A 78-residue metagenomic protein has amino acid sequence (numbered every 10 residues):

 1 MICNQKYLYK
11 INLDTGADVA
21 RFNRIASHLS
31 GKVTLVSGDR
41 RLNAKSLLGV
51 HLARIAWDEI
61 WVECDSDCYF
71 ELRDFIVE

Functional and structural regions predicted by a protein language model:
C3-L13: Short glycine-/aliphatic-rich beta-strand segments at the starts of folded cytosolic domains
K6, S66-E78: Charged low-complexity stretches with an acidic bias
I11-N12, G38-R40: Short, flexible loop segments at the rims of nucleotide/cofactor-binding pockets, characterized by
I11-T15, V62-S66: Short beta-strand-to-loop capping motifs
G16-V33, R40-A56, F70-R73: Amphipathic alpha-helical interaction surfaces in cytosolic regulatory modules
V33-L35, V62: Hydrophobic beta-strand residues in large extracellular and virion-surface proteins
G38-D39, D65-D67: Short, ordered loop/turn segments at secondary-structure junctions
W57-W61: Noncatalytic modules at the cell exterior or secretory-pathway interfaces, chiefly beta-strand-rich lectin/adhesion
